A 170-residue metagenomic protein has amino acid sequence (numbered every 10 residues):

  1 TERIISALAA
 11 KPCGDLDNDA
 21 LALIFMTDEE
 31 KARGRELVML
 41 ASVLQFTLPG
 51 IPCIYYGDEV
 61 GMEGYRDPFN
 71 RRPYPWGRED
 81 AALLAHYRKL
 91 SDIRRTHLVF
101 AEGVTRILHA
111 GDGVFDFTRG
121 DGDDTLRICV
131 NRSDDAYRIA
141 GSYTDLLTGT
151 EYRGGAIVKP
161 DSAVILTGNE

Functional and structural regions predicted by a protein language model:
T1-E170: Active-site and adjacent substrate-binding regions of carbohydrate-active enzymes
